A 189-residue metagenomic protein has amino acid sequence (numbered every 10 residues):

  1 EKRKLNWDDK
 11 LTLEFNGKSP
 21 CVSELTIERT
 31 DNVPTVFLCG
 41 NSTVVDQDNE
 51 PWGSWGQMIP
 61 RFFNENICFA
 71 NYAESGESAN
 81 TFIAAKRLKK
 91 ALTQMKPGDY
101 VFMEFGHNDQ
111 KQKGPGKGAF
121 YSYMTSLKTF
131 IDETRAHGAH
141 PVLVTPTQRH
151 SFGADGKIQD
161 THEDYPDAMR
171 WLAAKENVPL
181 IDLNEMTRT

Functional and structural regions predicted by a protein language model:
E1, G53-S54, G76, G106: Glycine-centered flexibility motif
K2-N6: Beta-sandwich interaction modules
K10-L11, K111: Intrinsic disorder/low-complexity detector
L11-E74, L88-V101: Serine-esterase "nucleophile elbow" of acetyl-processing enzymes
D46-P51, N71-A85, K111-G118: Acidic/histidine-rich helix-loop elements that form or flank divalent-metal/phosphate-binding sites at the catalytic
M58, K86-T189: Alpha-helical cap/lid subdomain in secreted, periplasmic, or secretory-pathway luminal O-acyl-processing enzymes
